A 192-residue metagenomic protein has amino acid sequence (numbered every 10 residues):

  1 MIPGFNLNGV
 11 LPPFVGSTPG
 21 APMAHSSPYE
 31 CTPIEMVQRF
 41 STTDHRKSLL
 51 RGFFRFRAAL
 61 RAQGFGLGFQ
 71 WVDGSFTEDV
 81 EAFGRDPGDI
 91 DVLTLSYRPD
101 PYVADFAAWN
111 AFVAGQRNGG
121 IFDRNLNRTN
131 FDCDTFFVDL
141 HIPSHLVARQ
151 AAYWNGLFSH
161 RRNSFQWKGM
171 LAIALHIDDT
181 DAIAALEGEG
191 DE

Functional and structural regions predicted by a protein language model:
M1-P87, S96-E192: Catalytic core of pol beta-like nucleotidyltransferases
V92: Structural signature of FAD isoalloxazine-binding scaffolds in flavoprotein oxidoreductases
